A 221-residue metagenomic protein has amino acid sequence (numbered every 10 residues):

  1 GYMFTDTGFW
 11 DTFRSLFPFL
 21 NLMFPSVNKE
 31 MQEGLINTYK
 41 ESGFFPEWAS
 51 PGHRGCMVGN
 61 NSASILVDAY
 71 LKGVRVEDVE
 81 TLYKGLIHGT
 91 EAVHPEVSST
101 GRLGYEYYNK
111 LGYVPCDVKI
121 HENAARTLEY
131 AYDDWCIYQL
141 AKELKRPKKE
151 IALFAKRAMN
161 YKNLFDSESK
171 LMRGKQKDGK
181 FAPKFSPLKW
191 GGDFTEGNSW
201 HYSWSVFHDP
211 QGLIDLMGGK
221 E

Functional and structural regions predicted by a protein language model:
G1, P25-A49: Active-site-surrounding "flap" and adjacent substrate/cofactor-binding loops of secreted or lumenal enzymes, prototyped
Y2-F9, P51-G59, K119-Y130, P187-Y202: Solvent-exposed loop and edge beta-strand segments that line ligand/cofactor-binding and catalytic clefts
T5-D6, D11, F24, E47-S50 (+4 more regions): Generic structural "secondary-structure junction" signal
T5-D6, D11-N28, V67-K72, W135-K145 (+2 more regions): Alpha-helical support elements that line or immediately flank enzyme active sites and cofactor-binding pockets
D11-T12, F44, S62, P115 (+1 more regions): Short acidic (Asp/Glu) and glycine-rich catalytic loops that position anionic groups and cofactors
P18-N21, K29-Q32, P46, V97 (+2 more regions): Short, solvent-exposed loop/turn and secondary-structure capping segments
Y39-F165: Active-site cavity-forming subdomains of large catalytic enzyme subunits
E143-E221: Catalytic cores of carbohydrate-active enzymes
